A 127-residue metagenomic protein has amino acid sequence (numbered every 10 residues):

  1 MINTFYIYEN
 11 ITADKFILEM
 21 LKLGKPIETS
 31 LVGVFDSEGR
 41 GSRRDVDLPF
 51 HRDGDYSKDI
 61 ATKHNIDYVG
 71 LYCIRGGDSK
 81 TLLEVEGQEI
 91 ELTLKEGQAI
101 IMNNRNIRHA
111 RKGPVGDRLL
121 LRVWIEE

Functional and structural regions predicted by a protein language model:
M1-L92, E96, R105-R118, R122-E127: Non-heme Fe(II) oxygenase catalytic core, chiefly the N-lobe of the double-stranded beta-helix
